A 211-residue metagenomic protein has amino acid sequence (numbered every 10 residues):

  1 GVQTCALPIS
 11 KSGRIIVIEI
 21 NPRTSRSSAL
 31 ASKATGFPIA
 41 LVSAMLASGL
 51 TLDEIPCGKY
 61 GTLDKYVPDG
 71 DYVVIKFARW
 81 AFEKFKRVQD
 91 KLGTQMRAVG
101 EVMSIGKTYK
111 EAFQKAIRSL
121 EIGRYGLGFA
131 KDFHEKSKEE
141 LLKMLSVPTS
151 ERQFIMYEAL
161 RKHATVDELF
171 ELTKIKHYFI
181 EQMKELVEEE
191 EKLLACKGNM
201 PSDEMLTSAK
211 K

Functional and structural regions predicted by a protein language model:
G1-L193, N199-E204, A209: ATP-dependent carboxylate activation and anion-phosphoryl transfer catalytic cores that bind Mg-ATP to form
